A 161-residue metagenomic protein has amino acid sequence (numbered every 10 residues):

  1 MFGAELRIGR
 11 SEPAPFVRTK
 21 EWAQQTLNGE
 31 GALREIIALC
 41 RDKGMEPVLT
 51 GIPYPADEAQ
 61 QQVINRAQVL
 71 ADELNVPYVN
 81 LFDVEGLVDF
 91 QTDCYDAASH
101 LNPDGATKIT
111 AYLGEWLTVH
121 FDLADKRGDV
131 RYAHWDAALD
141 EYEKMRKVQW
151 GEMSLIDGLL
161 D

Functional and structural regions predicted by a protein language model:
M1-K43, G128-D161: Secreted/periplasmic serine-hydrolase-like ester/acetyl group-modifying domain
G9-F16, Q25, P47, F82-D89 (+1 more regions): Alpha-helical context
V17-E21, G51-P53, F90-S99: Short, local alpha-helical segments
T19-E21, L49-G51, A71, V79-N80: N-terminal start-of-chain detector that recognizes signal peptides and the immediate post-cleavage beginning
A23-G29, P55-Q62: Acidic-and-aromatic substrate-binding clefts and catalytic sites of carbohydrate-active enzymes
R34-Q60: Active-site segments of SGNH/GDSL-like serine hydrolases that catalyze O-acetyl group transfer/hydrolysis on lipids
A59-D140, K144-L160: C-terminal regions of proteins
